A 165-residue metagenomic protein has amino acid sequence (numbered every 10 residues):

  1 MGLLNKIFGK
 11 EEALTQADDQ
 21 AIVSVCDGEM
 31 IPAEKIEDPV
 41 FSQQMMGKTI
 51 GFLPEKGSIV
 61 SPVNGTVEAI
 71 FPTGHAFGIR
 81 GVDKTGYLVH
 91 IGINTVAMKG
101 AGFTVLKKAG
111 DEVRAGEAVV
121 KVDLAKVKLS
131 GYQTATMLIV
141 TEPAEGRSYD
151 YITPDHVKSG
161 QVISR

Functional and structural regions predicted by a protein language model:
G2-R165: Contiguous, well-folded functional domains in the mature portion of proteins
